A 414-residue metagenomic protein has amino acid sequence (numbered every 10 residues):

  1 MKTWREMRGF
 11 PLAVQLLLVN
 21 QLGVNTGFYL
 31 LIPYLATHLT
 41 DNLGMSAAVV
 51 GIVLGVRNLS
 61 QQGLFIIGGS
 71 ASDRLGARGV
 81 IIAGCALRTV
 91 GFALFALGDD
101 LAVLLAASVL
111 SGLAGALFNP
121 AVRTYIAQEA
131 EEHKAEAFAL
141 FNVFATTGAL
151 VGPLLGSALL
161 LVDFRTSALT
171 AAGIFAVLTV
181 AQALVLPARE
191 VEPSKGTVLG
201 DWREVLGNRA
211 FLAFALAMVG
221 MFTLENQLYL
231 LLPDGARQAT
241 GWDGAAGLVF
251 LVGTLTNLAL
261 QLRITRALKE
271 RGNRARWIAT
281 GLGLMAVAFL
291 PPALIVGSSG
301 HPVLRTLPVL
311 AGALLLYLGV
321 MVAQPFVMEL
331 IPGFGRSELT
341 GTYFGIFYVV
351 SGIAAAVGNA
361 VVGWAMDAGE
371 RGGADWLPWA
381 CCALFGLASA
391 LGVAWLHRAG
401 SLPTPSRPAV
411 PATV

Functional and structural regions predicted by a protein language model:
M1-P11, L186-A217, V410-V414: Juxtamembrane intracellular "pre-TM" segments in multi-pass secondary transporters
P33-A48, L230-V249: Short amphipathic helix-loop junctions that connect adjacent transmembrane helices in Major Facilitator Superfamily/SLC
Q62-D99: Conserved MFS/SLC helix-loop-helix module at the cytosolic interface between two early adjacent transmembrane helices
L64-G76, A259-R274, M366-D367: Helix-to-loop junctions at the C-terminal end of transmembrane segments in multipass secondary transporters
A107-T147: Cytoplasmic helix-loop-helix junction between adjacent transmembrane helices in 12-TM secondary transporters
L160-G173, W364-G386: A membrane-interface helix-boundary motif in multi-pass transporters
G173-V191, G392-H397: C-terminal membrane-cytosol helix-exit motif in multi-pass small-molecule transporters
R276-Q324: C-terminal transmembrane helical hairpin of 12-TM major facilitator-type secondary transporters
